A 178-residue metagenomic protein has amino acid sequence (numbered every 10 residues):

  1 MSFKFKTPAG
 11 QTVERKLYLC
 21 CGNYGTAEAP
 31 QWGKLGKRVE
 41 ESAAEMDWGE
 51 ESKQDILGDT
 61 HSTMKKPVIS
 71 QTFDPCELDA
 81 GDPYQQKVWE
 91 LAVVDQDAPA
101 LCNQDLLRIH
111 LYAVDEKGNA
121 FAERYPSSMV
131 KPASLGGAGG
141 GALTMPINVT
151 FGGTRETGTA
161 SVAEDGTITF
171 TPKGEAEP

Functional and structural regions predicted by a protein language model:
S2-D79, S128-L143: Solvent-exposed edge beta-strands and adjacent loop segments that serve as assembly or binding interfaces
W32, A120-A122, I168-F170: Short linear proline/tyrosine/threonine-rich motifs used for host-factor recruitment and membrane trafficking/assembly
K37-S42, R108-T157: Short beta-strand and beta-hairpin "edge-sheet" elements
L57-P126, E156-D165: Extracellular/virion structural assembly segments
V88, V94, G136-G137, V149 (+1 more regions): Short, surface-exposed, charge-dense and proline/glycine-enriched linear segments
V93-P99, T150-G153, T169-G174: Short, surface-exposed linear patches
T159-P178: Intrinsically disordered, low-complexity terminal/linker regions enriched in Pro/Ser/Gly and acidic residues
